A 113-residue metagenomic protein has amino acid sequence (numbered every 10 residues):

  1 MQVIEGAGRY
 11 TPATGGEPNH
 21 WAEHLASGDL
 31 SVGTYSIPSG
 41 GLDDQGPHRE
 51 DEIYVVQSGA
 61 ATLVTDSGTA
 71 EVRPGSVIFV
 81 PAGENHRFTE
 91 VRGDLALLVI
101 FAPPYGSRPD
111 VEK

Functional and structural regions predicted by a protein language model:
M1-T34, S39, D44, D110-K113: A short, N-terminal "cap"/entry segment at the start of jelly-roll beta-barrel domains of the cupin/DSBH fold
G28-L30, P38-L42, A60-T62, T69 (+1 more regions): Short, charged/polar surface micro-motifs in flexible loops or helix N-caps
T34, L63-T65, L97: Short hydrophobic/aromatic-rich beta-strand segments that constitute the beta-sheet cores of beta-sandwich/beta-barrel
I37, P47-L63: Short, conserved beta-strand element in jelly-roll/cupin
S67-A82: Short acidic-glycine-tyrosine-enriched beta hairpin
A82-S107: Ligand-binding loop in jelly-roll beta-barrel domains
